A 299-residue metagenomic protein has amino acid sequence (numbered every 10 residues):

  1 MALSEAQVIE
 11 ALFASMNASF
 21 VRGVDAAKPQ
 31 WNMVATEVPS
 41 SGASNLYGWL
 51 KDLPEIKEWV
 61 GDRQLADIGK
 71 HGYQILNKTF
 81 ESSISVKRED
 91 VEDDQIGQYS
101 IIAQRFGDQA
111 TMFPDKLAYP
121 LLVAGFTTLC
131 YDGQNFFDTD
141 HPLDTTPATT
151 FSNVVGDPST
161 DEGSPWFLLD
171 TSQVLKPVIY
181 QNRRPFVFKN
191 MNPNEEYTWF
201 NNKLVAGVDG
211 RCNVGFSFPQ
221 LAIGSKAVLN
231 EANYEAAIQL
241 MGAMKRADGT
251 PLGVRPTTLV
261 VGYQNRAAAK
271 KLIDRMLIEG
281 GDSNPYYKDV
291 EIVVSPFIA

Functional and structural regions predicted by a protein language model:
M1-A27: N-terminal alpha-helical "arm" segments
S4, G72, D90-Q98, N194 (+2 more regions): Conserved aromatic-histidine-acidic binding/catalytic patches
R22-K78: Assembly/oligomerization interface modules of large self-assembling protein complexes
E58-Q109: Long, hydrophobic/aromatic-enriched structural stretches that serve as scaffold segments
E89, D94-G97, D108-F167, T171 (+3 more regions): Alpha-helical scaffold segments that mediate packing/assembly in large oligomeric complexes
I101-D115, A243, D274, I278: Short, intrinsically disordered, mixed-charge
W166-A299: C-terminal region detector
